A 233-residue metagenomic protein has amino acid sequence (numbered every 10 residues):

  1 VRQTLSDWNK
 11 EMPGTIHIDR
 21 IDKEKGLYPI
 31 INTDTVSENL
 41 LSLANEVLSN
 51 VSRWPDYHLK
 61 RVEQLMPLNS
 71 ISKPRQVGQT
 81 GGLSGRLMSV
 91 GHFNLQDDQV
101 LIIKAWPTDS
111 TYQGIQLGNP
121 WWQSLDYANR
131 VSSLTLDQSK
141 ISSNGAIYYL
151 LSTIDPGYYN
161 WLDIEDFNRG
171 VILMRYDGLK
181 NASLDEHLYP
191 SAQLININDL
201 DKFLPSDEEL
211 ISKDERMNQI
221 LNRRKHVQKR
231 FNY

Functional and structural regions predicted by a protein language model:
V1-Y233: A compositional/structural signature for long, glycine/proline-rich flexible linkers and loops on extracytoplasmic
